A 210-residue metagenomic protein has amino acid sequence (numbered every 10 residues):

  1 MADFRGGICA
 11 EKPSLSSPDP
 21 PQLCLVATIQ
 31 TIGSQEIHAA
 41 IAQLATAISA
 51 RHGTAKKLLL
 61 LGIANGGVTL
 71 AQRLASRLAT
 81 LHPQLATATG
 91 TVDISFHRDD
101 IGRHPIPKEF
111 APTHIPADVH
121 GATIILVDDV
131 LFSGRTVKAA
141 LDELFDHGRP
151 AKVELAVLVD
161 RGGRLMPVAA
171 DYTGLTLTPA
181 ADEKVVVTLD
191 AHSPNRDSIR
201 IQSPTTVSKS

Functional and structural regions predicted by a protein language model:
M1-S210: PRPP-associated nucleotide enzymes
